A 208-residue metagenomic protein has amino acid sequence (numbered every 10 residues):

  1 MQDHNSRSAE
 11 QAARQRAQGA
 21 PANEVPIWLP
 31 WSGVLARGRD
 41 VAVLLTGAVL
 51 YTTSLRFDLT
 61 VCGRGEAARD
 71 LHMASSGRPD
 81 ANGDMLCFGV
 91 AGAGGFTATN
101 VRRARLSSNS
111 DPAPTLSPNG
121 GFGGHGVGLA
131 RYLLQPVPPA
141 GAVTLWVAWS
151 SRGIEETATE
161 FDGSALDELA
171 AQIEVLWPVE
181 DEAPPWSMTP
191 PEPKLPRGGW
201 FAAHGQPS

Functional and structural regions predicted by a protein language model:
M1-L44: A eukaryote-biased signal for short, well-structured alpha-helical docking elements
S54-G63: Short, well-ordered beta-strand segments enriched in hydrophobic/aromatic residues
G65-A67, H125-V127, W149-A158: Short acidic/polar inter-strand loop motif in beta-rich domains
A67-A74, N100-V101, T157: Short, hydrophobic/aromatic beta-strand segments
L71-L86: Short coil-to-beta strand junction motifs in C2/discoidin
C87-P136, G153: Extended, solvent-exposed segments with strong compositional bias
P139-R152: Internal, hydrophobic beta-strand segments that form the core of beta-sheet-rich folds
S164-S208: Acidic, serine/threonine- and proline-rich intrinsically disordered appendage/tail regions
